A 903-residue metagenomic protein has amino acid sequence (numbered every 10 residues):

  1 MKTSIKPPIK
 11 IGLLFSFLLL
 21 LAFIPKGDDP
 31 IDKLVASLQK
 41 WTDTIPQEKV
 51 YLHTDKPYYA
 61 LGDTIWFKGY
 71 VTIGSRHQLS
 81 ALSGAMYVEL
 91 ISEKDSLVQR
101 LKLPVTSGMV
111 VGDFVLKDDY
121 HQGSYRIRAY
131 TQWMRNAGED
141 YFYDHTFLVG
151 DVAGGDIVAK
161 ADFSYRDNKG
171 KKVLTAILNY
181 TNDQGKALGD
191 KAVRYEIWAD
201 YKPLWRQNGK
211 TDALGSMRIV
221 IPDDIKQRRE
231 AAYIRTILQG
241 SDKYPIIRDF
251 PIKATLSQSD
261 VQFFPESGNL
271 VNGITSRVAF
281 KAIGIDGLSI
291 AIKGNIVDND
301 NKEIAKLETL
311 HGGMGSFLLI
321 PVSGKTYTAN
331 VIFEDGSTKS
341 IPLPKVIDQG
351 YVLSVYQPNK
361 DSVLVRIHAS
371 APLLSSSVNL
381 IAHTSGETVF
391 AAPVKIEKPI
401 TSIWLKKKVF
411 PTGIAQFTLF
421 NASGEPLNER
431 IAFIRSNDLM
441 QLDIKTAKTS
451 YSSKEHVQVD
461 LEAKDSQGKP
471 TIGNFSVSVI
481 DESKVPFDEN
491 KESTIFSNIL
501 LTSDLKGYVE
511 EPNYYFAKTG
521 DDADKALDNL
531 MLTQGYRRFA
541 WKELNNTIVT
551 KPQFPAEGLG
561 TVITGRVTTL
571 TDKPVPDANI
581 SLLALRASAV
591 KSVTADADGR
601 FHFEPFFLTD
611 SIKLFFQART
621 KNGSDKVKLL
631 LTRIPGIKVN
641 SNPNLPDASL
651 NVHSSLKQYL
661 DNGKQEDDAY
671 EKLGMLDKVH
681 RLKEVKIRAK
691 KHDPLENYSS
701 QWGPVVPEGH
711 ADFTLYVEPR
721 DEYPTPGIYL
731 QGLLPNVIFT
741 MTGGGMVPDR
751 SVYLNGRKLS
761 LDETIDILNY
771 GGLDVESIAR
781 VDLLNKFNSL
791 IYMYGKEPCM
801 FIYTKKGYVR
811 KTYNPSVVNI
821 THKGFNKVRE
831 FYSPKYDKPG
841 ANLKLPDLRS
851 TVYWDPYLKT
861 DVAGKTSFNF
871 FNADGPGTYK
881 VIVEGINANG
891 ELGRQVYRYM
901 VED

Functional and structural regions predicted by a protein language model:
M1-L34: Bacterial Sec-dependent N-terminal signal peptides
P30-E48, H53, Y59-A60, T64-P104 (+5 more regions): Contiguous segments within soluble domain cores/interaction surfaces
W41-I45, K56, A60, K117-Q122 (+23 more regions): Surface-exposed, low-complexity/disordered segments and acidic/polar micro-motifs at processing/linker regions
M86-S92, Y195-A199, I296-D298, L380-A382 (+2 more regions): Conserved aromatic beta-strand anchor motif in extracellular beta-sandwich/beta-rich domains
K102-T106, Q207-L214, K306-H311, V590-D598 (+1 more regions): Short, acidic Ser/Thr/Gly-rich low-complexity loop/linker segments typical of extracellular and cell-surface proteins
D200, N299-D300, V752-D762: Short strand-turn-strand beta-turns centered on an Asx-Gly dipeptide
